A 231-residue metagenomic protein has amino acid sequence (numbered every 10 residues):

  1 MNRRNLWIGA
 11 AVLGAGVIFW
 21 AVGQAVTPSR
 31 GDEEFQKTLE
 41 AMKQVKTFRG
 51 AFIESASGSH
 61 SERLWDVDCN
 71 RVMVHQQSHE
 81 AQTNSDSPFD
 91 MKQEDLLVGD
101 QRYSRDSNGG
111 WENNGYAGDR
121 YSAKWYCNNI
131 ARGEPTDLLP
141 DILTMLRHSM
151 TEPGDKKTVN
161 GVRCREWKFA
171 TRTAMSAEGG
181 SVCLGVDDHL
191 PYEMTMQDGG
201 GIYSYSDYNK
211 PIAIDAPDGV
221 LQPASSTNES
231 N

Functional and structural regions predicted by a protein language model:
N2-M73, P153-T158, I212-N231: N-terminal leader/targeting segments and the immediate start of mature chains
A25-T27, D86-F89, L138-L143, M175 (+1 more regions): Short, aromatic- and cysteine-enriched interfacial helices/patches that mediate contacts at lipid membranes
P28-G31, R105-R163, R172: Flexible, processing/modification-adjacent segments and terminal tails in exported/periplasmic/extracellular proteins
M42-R49, L64-Q77, D95-R102, N160-R163 (+2 more regions): Short, solvent-exposed coil/turn segments at beta-strand boundaries
A51-A56, Q77-Q82, K168-R172: Generic short beta-strand segments
G58-E62, S87-Q93, M175-S181, Q197-G200: Short, surface-exposed coil-to-beta transition loops
L64-P135, G201-Y205: An acidic-aromatic
A81, T158-A224: Gly/Pro-enriched, hydrophobic low-complexity segments that function as extracytoplasmic propeptides/linkers
